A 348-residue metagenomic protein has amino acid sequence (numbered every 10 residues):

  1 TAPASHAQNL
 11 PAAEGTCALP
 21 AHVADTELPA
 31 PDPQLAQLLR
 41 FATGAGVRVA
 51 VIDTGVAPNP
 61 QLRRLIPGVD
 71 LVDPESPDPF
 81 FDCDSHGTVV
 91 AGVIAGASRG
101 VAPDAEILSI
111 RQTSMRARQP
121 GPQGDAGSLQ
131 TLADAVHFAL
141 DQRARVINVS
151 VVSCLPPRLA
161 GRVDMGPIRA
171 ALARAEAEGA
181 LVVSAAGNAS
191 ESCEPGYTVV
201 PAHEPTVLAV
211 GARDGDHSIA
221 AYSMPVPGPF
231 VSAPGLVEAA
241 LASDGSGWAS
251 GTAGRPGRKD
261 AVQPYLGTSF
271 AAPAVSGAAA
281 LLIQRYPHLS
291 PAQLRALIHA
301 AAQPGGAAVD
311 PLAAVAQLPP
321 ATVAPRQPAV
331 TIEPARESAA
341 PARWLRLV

Functional and structural regions predicted by a protein language model:
A2-G46, P60-Q61: Protease zymogen maturation seam
Q37-V49, T54-P67, P77-S128, P225-G228 (+1 more regions): Subtilisin-like serine protease catalytic core
L38, E75-F81, P120-A126, R158-G166 (+3 more regions): Second-shell loop/turn segments in exported
A45-V49, P103-I107, D141-I147, A177-V182 (+1 more regions): Loop/turn elements at helix/coil->beta-strand transitions in domains of secreted/extracellular proteins
D53, A202-Q284: Extracellular S/T/G-rich loop segment that most often corresponds to the catalytic His/Ser-adjacent loop
T54-P58, L71-V72, T113-A117, V152-P157 (+4 more regions): Solvent-exposed loop/turn segments at secondary-structure junctions within structured extracellular/periplasmic domains
R116-V200, Y265-L266, F270: Substrate-binding/access-modulating region of protease and related hydrolase catalytic domains
N148, Y286-V348: C-terminal subdomain of the subtilisin-like protease fold in secreted/lumenal serine endopeptidases
